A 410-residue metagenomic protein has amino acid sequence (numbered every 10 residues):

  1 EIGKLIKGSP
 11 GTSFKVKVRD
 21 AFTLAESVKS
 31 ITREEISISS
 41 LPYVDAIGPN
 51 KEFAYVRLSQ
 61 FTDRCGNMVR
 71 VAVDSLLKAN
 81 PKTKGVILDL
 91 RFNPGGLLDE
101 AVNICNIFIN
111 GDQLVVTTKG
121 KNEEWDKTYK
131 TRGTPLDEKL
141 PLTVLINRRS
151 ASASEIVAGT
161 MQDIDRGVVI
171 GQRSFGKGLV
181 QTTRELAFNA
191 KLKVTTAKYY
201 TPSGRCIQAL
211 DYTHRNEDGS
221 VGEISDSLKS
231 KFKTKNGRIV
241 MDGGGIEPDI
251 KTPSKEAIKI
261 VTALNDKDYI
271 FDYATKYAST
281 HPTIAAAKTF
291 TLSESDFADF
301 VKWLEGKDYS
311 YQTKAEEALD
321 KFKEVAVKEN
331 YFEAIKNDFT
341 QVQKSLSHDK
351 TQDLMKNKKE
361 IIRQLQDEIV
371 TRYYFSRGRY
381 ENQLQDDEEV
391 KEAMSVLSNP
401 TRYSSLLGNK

Functional and structural regions predicted by a protein language model:
E1-A187, K198, N382: Cleft-lining beta-strand/loop regions that shape enzyme active-site pockets
G8, R33, A46, C65 (+20 more regions): Residue-level signal for well-ordered alpha-helical segments
K17, T32, R57, V116 (+5 more regions): Residues in well-ordered beta-strands of folded domains
T23, I107-F108, E124, T183 (+7 more regions): Generic secondary-structure boundary signal with a strong preference for alpha-helix termini
I38-L41, T62-N67, P202-S203, V240-D242 (+2 more regions): Short, solvent-exposed loop/turn elements at domain surfaces
N50-K51, A79, N122, L140 (+4 more regions): Short, intrinsically disordered/low-complexity patches at protein termini and at juxtamembrane boundaries
A153, D165, Q172, G176-R238 (+1 more regions): Polar, glycine-rich mid-to-C-terminal structural blocks that act as macromolecule-binding/assembly scaffolds
C206-T213, E217-K410: Conserved functional hotspot residues or short segments at active or partner-binding sites across diverse domains
